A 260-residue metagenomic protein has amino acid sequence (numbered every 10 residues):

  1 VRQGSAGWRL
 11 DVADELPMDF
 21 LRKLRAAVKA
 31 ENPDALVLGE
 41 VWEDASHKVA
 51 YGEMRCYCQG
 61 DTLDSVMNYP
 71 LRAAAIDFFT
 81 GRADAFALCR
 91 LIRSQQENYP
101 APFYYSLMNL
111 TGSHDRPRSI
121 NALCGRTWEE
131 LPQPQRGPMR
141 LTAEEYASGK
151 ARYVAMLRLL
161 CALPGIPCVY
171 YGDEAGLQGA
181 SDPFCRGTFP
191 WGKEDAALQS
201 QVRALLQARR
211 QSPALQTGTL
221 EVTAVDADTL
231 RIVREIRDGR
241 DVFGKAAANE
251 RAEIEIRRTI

Functional and structural regions predicted by a protein language model:
V1-R2, R152-L159: Short, acidic/polar
R2-S5, G165: A structural motif
A6, D14-P17, W42-A45, S113-P117 (+3 more regions): Short, solvent-exposed loop/turn segments at secondary-structure junctions
R9-D11, L38-E40, N109-G112, Y170-Y171 (+1 more regions): Short beta-strand segments
D11-L107, L159, G176-A204: Active-site-proximal helices and loops of the catalytic beta/alpha 8
E53-R55, G149-K150, P164-V169, D173-I260: Carbohydrate-interacting/catalytic domains
F86-C89, R93-S94, E129-A155: Aromatic-anchored helix/helix-loop segment that forms the rim or "lid" of small-molecule/cofactor binding pockets
L88-Q133: Aromatic-lined glycan-binding groove of carbohydrate-active enzymes
